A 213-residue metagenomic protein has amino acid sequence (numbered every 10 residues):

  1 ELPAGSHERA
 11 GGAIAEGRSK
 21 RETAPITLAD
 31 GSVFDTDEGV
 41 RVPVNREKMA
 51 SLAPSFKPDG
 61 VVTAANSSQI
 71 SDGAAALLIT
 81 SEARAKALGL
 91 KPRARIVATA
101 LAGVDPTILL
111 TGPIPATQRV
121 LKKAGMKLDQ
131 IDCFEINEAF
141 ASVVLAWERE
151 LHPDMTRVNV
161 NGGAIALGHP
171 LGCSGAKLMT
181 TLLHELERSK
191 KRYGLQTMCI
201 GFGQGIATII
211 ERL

Functional and structural regions predicted by a protein language model:
E1-A87, E150-R157: N-terminal extracellular/periplasmic Venus flytrap/periplasmic-binding protein-like
E1-G5, E22-L28, L90-L101, D129-E138 (+2 more regions): Beta-strand segments within the central parallel beta-sheet cores of soluble alpha/beta enzyme folds
L2-H7, S19, V42-N45, S67-S71 (+5 more regions): Generic structural signal for well-ordered, non-membrane alpha-helical segments in soluble metabolic enzymes
E38, T107-L109, P170-L171, G205-E211: Short acidic, glycine/serine/threonine-rich loops at helix termini
E47-T111, P115, K123, T180-T181 (+3 more regions): Condensing-enzyme catalytic core mediating Claisen C-C bond formation in acyl metabolism
V97-A166: Active-site pocket-lining segment
L128, L145-N159, A164-A207: Internal helix-turn-beta structural module
